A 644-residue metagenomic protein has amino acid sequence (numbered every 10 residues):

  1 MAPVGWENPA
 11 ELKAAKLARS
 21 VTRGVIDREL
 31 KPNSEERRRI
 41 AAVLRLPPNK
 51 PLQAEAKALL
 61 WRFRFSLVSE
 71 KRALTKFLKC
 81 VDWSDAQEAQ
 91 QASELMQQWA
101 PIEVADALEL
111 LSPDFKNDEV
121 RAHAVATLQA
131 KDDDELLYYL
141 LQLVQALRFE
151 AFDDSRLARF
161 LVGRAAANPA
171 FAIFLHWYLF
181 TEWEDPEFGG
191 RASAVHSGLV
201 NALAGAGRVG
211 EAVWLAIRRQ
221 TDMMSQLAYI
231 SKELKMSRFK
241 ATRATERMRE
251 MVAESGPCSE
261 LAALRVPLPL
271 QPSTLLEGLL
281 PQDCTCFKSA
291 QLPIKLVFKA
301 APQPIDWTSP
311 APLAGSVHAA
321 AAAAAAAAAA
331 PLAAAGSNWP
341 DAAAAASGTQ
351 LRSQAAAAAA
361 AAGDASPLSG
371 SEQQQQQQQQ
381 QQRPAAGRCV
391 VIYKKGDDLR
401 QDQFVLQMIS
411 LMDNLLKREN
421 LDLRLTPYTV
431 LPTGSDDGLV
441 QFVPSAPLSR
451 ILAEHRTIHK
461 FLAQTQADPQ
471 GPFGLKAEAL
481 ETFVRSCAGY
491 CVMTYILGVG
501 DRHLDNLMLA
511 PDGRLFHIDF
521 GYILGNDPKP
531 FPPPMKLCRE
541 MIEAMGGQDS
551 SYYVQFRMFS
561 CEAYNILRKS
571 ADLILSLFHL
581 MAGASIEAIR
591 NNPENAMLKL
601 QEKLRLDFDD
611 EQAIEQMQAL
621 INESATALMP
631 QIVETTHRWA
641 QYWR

Functional and structural regions predicted by a protein language model:
M1-I102, L270, A314-A320, P331-Q354 (+3 more regions): N-terminal transition regions in large eukaryotic proteins
G5-E7, D27-E29, D118, A122 (+6 more regions): ATP-dependent kinase catalytic cores of phosphoinositide-metabolizing enzymes and PI3K-like protein kinases
G24-H176, T181-R191: Alpha-helical solenoid scaffolds in large eukaryotic transport, assembly, and signaling factors
G498, H503: Canonical protein kinase catalytic loop motif
